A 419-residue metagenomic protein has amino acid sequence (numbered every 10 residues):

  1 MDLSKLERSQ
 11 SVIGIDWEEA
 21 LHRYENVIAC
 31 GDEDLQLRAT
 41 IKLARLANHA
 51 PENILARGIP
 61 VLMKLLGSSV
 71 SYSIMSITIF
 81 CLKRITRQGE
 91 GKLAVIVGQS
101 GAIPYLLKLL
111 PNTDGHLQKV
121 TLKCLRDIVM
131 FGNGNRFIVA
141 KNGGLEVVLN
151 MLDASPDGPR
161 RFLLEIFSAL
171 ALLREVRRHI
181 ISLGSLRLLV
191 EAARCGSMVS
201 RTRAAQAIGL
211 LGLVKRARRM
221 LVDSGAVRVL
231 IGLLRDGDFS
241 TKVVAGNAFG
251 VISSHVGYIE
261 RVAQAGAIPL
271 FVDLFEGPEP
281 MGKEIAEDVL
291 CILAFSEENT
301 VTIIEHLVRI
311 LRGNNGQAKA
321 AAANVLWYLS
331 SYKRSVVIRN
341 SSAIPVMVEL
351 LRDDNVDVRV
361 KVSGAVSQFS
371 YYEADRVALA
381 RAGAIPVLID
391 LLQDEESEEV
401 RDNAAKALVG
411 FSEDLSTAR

Functional and structural regions predicted by a protein language model:
M1-R419: Long amphipathic alpha-helical tracts in eukaryotic proteins
